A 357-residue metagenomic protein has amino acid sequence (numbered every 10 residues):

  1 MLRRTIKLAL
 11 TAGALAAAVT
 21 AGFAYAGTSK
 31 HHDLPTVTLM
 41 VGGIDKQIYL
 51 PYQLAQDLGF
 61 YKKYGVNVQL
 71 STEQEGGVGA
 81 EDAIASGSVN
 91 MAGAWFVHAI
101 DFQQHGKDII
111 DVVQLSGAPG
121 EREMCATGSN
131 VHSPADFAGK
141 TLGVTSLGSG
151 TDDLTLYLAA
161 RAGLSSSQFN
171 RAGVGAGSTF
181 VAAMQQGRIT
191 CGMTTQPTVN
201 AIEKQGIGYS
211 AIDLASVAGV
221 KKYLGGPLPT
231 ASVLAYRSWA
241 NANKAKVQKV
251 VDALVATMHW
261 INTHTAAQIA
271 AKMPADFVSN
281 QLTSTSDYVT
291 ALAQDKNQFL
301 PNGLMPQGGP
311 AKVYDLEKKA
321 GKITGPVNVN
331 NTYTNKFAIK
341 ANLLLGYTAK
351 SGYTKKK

Functional and structural regions predicted by a protein language model:
M1-T36, G346-K357: Short, low-complexity disordered leader/linker segments with a strong preference for bacterial N-terminal type II
G27-G175, A183-Q196, I207, A211-D213: Short, glycine-/small- and polar/acidic-enriched structural segments that line small-molecule recognition paths
K63, A215-G226, Q294-M305: Short, solvent-exposed loop/beta-turn-alpha elements that line the ligand-binding surface or hinge of extracytoplasmic
Q69-T72, S286-K296, N328-L344: Short linear loop/turn motifs
L70, D111, R171, I261-K272 (+1 more regions): Surface-exposed patches in mature extracellular/periplasmic domains of secreted proteins
T179-F277: Pocket-lining segment of extracytoplasmic ligand-binding domains
A240-T324: Secondary-structure end/capping motifs
A311-K357: Conserved C-terminal helix/tail region of periplasmic/extracytoplasmic solute-binding proteins
